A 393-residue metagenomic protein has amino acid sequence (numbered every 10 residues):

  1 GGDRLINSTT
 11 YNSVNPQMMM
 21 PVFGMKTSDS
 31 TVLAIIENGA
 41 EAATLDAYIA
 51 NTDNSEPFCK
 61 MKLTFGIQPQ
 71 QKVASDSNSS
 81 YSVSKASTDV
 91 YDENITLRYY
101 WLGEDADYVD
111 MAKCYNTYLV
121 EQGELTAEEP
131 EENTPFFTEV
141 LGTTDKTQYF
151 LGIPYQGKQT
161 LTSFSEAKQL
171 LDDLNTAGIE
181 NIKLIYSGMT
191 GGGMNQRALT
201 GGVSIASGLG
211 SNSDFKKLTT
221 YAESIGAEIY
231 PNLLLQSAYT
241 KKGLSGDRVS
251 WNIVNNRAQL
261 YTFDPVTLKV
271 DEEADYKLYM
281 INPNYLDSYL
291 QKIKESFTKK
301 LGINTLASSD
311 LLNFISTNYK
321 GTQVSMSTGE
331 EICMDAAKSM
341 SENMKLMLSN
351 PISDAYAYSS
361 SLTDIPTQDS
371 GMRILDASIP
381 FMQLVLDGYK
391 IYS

Functional and structural regions predicted by a protein language model:
G1, S75-S77, T176, S224 (+1 more regions): Polar low-complexity intrinsically disordered regions
G1-E128, A377, Q383: N-terminal accessory beta-strand-rich subdomains and adjacent acidic, glycine-rich linkers that precede catalytic cores
A34, Y155-Q156, E223, I229: Generic low-polarity alpha-helical segments
D89-Q169, A177-N181: An acidic-aromatic substrate-binding cleft motif
T160-D173, L286-T298: Short, acidic/polar
D172, T176, T220: Replace "anionic and nucleotidyl ligands
N181-S393: Aromatic- and carboxylate-enriched substrate-binding clefts and catalytic-loop regions of carbohydrate-active enzymes
